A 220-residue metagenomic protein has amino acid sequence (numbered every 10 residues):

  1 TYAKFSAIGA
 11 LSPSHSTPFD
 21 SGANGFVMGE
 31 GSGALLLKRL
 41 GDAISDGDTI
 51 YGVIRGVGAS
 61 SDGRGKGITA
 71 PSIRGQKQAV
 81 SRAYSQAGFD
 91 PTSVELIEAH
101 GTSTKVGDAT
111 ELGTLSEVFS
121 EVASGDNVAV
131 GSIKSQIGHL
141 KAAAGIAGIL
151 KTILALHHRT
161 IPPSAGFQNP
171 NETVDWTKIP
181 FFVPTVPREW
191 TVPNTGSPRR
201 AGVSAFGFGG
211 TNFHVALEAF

Functional and structural regions predicted by a protein language model:
T1-F220: Condensing-enzyme catalytic core of the thiolase-fold
